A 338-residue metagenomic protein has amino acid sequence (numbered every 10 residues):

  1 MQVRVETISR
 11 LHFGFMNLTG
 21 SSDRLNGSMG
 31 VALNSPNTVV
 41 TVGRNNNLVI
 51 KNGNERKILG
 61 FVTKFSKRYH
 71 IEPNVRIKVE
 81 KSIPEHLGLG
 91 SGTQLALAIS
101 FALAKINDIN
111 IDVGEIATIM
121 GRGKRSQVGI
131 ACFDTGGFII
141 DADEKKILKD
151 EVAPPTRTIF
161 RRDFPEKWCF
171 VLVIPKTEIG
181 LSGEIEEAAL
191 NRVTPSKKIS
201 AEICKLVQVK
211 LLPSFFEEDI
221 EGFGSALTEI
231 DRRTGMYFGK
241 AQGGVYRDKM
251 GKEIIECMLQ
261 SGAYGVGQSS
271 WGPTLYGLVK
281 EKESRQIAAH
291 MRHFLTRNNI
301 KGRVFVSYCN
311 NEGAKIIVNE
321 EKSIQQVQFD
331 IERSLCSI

Functional and structural regions predicted by a protein language model:
M1-L87, A104-V113, N310-G313, V318-E320 (+1 more regions): ATP-binding N-lobe of GHMP and related small-molecule kinases
Q2-E6, G14, G20-L25, D112-Y264 (+1 more regions): ATP-dependent small-molecule kinase catalytic core of the GHMP/sugar-kinase superfamily and closely related
L33-S35, I71, L259, G267-W271: A structural signal for short secondary-structure junctions
V39-V42, R162, A263-Q268: Short, flexible, solvent-exposed loop/turn segments with mixed acidic/basic and small polar residues
E55, L89-T93, R285-A288: Conserved strand-to-helix beginnings and helix N-cap segments that scaffold or border functional pockets
V62, S100, A117: Generic structural marker for isolated residues within well-ordered, non-membrane alpha-helices of soluble domains
K81-K105, R125-F133, V266-S270: Glycine/serine-rich anion-binding loops at beta->alpha junctions that coordinate negatively charged ligand groups
P273-L275: Conserved glycine-rich beta-strand-loop-beta hairpin in the small C-terminal domain of fold type I
